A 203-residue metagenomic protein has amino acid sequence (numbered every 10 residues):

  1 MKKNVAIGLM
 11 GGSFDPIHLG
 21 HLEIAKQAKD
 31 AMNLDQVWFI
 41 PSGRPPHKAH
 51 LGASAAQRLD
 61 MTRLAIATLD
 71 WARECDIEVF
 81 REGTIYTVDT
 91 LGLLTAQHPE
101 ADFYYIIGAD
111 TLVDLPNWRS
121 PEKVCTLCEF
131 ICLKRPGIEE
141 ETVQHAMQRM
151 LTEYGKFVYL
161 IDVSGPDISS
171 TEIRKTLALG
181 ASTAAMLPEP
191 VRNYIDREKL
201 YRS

Functional and structural regions predicted by a protein language model:
M1-S203: Nucleotidyltransferase catalytic core that binds NTPs
